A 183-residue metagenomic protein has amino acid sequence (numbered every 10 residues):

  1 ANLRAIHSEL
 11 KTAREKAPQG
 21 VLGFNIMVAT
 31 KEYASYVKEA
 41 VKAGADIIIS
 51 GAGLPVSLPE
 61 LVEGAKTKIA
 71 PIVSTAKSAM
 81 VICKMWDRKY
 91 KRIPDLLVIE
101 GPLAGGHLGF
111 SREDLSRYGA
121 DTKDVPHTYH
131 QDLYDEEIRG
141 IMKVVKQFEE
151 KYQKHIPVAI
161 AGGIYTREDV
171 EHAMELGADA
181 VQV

Functional and structural regions predicted by a protein language model:
A1-F148, Y152: Active-site entrance/lid segments in N-terminal catalytic domains of soluble metabolic enzymes
G53-L54, Y165-T166, Q182: Short, glycine/acidic-rich beta->alpha junctions
T67, I156, A178: Short glycine/serine/threonine/alanine-rich loop segments
V98, A159-I160, Q182: Structured core elements
A104, Y165, E175: Core active-site phosphate/anionic-ligand binding loop and the adjoining beta-turn-alpha structural block in enzyme
G106-H107, R167-D169: Short acidic/glycine-rich loop or secondary-structure boundary segments that cap or lie
P157-Y165: Glycine-rich beta-strand-to-loop/alpha-helix junction loops that act as flexible
E171-V183: A compact, surface-exposed functional segment
